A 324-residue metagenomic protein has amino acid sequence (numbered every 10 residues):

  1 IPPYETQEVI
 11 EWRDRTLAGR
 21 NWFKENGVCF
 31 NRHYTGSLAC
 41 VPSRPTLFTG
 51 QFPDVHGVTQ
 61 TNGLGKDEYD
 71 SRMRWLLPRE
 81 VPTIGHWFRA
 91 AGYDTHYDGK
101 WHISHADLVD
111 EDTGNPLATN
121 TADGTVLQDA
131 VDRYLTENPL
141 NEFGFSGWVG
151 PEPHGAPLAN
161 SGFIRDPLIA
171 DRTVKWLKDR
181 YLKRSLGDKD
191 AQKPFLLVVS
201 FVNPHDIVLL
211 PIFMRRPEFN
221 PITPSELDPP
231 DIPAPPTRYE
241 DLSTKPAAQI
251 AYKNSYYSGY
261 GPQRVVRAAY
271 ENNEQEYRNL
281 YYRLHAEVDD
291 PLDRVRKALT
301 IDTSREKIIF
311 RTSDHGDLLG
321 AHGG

Functional and structural regions predicted by a protein language model:
I1-R13, S185-K193, F201-G324: Active-site-proximal cap/lid insertion segments
P2, R20-K24, P45-F48, G85-R89 (+3 more regions): Non-transmembrane alpha-helical segments in soluble domains of secreted/periplasmic/extracellular proteins
P2-T83, W87, Y93, D107: Active-site segment of extracytoplasmic enzymes that catalyze sulfate/phosphate-ester chemistry
N31-R32, F48, T95-D98, L196-V198 (+1 more regions): Structural recognition of the beta-strand scaffold that forms the well-ordered cores of secreted hydrolase catalytic
V41, P53, I103, P204-I207 (+1 more regions): Surface-exposed, flexible loop/turn segments at secondary-structure boundaries
Q51, V58, K100, D317 (+1 more regions): Gly/Ser/Thr-rich helix-start
Q51-F52, G92, K297, I309: Short loop segments at secondary-structure junctions
T59-H96, W101-P224, Y260-E274, Y282: Formylglycine-dependent
